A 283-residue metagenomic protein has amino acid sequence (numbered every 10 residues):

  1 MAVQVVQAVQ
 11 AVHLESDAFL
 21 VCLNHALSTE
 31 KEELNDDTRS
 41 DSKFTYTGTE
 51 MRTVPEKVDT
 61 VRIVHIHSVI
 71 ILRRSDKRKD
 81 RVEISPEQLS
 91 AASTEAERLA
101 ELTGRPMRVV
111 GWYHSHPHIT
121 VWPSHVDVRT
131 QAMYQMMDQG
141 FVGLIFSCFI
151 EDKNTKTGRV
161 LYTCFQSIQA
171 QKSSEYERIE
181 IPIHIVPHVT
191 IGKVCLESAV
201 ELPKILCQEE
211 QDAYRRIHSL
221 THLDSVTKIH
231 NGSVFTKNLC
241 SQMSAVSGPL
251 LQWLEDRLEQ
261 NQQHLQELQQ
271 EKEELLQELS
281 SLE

Functional and structural regions predicted by a protein language model:
M1-G111, S115-E283: MPN/JAMM (Mov34/JAB) isopeptidase/deubiquitinase module and associated MPN-bearing subunits/adaptors in ubiquitin
